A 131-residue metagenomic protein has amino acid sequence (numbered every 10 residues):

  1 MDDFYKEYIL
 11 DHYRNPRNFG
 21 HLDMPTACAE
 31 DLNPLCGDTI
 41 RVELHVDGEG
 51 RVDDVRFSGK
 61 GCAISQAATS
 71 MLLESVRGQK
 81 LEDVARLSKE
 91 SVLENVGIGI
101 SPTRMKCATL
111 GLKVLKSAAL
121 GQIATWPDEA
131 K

Functional and structural regions predicted by a protein language model:
M1-D23, C28-A29, D53-D54, Q79-K131: C-terminal binding/interaction regions
N33, D38-G48: Short beta-strand elements
C36, G59-A67: Short, thiol/selenol-centered motifs that function as redox-active sites or metal-ligating centers
R41-E43, V55, A68: Short, glycine/acidic-enriched capping/hinge loops at junctions between secondary-structure elements
H45, A67-T69, K116-A119: Ubiquitous "structural anchor" signal
G50-G59: Immediate flanking context of iron-sulfur cluster ligation sites
I64-T69, C107-L110: Catalytic-loop motifs flanking and including active-site residues across diverse enzymes
A68-Q79: Alpha-helical support elements that line or immediately flank enzyme active sites and cofactor-binding pockets
